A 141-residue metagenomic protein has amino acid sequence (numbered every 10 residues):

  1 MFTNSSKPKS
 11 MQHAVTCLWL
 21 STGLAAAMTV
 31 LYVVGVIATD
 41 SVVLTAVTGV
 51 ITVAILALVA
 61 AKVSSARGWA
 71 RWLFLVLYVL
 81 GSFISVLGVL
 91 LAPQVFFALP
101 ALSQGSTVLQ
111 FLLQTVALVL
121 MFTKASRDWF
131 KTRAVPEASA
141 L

Functional and structural regions predicted by a protein language model:
M1-L141: Topology signature of small-to-medium multi-pass alpha-helical membrane proteins
